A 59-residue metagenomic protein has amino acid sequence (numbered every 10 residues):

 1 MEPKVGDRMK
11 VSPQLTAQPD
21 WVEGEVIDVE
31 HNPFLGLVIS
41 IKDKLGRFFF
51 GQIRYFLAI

Functional and structural regions predicted by a protein language model:
M1-T16: Short coil-to-beta transition motif at edge beta-strands of beta-rich domains
T16, N32, D43: Acidic surface patches and DE-rich sequence motifs
P19-W21, R47-F48: Short, mixed charged/polar active-site loops that provide acid/base catalysis or chelate metal/phosphate cofactors
D20-E30: Short beta-strand-centered aromatic/proline hotspots
E30-P33, L57: A generic structural motif
F34-S40: Short aromatic-glycine-enriched beta-strand elements
K42-I59: Intrinsically disordered, low-complexity, charged/polar segments
